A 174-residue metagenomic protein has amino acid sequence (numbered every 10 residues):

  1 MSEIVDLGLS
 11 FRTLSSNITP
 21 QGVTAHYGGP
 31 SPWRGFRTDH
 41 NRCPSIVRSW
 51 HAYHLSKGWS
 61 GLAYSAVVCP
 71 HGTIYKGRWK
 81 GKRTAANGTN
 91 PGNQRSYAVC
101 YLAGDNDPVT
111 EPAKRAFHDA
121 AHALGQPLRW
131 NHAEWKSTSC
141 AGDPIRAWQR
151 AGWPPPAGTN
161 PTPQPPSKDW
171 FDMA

Functional and structural regions predicted by a protein language model:
M1-T38, R42-S45, G61-L62, P70-M173: Basic/polar, cationic surfaces and motifs that engage anionic cell-wall and phosphate/carboxylate ligands
S49-A52: N-terminal post-signal-peptidase region of extra-cytosolic proteins
L55-W59: Extended, low-complexity, turn-rich repeat/linker tracts enriched in Gly/Pro/Ser/Thr and Asp/Glu that occur
